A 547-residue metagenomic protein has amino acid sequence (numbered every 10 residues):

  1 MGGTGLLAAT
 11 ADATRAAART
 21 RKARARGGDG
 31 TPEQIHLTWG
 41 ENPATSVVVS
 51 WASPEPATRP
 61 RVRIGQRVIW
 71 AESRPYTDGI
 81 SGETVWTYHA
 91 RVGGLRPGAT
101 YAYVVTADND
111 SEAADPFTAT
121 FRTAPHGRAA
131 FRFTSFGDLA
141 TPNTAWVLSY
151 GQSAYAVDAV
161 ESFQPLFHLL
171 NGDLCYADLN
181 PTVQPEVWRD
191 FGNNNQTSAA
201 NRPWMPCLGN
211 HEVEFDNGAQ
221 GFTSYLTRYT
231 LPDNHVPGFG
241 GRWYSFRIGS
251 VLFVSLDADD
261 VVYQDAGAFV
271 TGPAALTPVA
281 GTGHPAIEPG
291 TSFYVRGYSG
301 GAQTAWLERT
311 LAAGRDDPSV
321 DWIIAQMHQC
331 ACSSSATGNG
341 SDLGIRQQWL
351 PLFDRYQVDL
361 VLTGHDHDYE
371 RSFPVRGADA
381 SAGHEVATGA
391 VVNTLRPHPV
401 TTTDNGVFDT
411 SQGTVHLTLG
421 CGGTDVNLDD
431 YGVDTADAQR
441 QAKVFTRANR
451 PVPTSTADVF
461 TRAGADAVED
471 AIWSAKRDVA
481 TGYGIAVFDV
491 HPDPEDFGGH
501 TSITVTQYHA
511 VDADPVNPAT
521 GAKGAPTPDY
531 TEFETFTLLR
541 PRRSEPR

Functional and structural regions predicted by a protein language model:
M1, E161-S162, T410: Flexible, charged surface loops at secondary-structure boundaries
M1, S299, I345: Conserved acidic
M1-T14: N-terminal export signals
G3-T4, V92, F253, G377: Generic N-terminal initiation segments characterized by hydrophobic and/or small/turn-forming residues
A9-D12, T144, L179, D216 (+1 more regions): Residue-level recognition of conserved structural "scaffold" positions that shape functional pockets and channels
R19-R61, W86, D110-D115, A140 (+5 more regions): Metal-dependent phosphoesterase/phosphodiesterase active-site architecture
R26-R242, E308-A313, G338-Y356, P374 (+1 more regions): Divalent metal-dependent phosphoesterase catalytic cores across multiple superfamilies
